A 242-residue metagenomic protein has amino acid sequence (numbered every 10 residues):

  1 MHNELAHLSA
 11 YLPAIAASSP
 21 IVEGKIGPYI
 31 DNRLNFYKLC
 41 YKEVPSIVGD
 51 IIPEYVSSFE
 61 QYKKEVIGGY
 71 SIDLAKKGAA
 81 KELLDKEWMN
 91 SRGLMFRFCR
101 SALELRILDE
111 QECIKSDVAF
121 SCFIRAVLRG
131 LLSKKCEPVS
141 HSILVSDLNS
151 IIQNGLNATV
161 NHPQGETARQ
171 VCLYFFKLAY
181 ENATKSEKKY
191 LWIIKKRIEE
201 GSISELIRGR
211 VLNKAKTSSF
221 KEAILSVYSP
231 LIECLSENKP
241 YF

Functional and structural regions predicted by a protein language model:
H2-L5: Short amphipathic alpha-helices in soluble, non-transmembrane regions that often serve as interface/regulatory elements
H7, A14, S18-F242: C-terminal accessory/tail domains of diverse enzymes
